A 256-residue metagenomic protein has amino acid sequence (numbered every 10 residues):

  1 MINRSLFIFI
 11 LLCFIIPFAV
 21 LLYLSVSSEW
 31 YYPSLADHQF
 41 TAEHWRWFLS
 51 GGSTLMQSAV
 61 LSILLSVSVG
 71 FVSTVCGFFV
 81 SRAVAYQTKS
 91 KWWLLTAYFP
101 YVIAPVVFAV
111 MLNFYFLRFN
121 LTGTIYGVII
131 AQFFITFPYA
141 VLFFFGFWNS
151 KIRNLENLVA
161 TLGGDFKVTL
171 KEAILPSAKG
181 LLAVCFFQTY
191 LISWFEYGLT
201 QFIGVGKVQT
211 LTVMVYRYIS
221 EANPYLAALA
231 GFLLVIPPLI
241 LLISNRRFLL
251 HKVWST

Functional and structural regions predicted by a protein language model:
M1, L64-A97, V110-F114, F144 (+3 more regions): Transmembrane-helix boundary motif in ABC transporter permease subunits
M1-L6, C13-I16, S27, F145-E156 (+2 more regions): C-terminal transmembrane helix and the adjacent membrane-cytosol boundary/short C-terminal tail of inner/organellar
W30-V69: Periplasmic/extracellular loop-to-transmembrane helix junction in inner-membrane transport proteins
A42-T54, W194-H251, T256: Interhelical loop and adjacent transmembrane-helix boundary motif in polytopic membrane transport permeases
A59, V84, F99, G146 (+2 more regions): Short hydrophobic faces within alpha-helices
V60, L64-C76, V80, K171 (+6 more regions): Hydrophobic alpha-helical transmembrane segments of multipass integral membrane proteins, especially permease/channel
V106-T136, K167, I203-G206: Membrane-interfacial helix termini and adjacent extracytoplasmic/periplasmic loops of multi-pass transporters
I125-T161, T169-I174, V184-F186, Y197: Membrane-cytosol interface at the C-terminal ends of specific transmembrane alpha-helices in multi-pass membrane
